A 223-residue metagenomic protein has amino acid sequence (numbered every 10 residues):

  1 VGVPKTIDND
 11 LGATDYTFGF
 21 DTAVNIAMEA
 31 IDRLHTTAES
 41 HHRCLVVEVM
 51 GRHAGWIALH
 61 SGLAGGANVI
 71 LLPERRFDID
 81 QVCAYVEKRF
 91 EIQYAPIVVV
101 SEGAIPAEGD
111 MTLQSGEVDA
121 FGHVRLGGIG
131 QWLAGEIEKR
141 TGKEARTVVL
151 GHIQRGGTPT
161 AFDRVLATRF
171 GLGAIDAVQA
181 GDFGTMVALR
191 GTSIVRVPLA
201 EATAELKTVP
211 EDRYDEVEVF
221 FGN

Functional and structural regions predicted by a protein language model:
V1, F20-K143: Accessory alpha-helical/coil subdomains and C-terminal extensions that flank or cap enzyme catalytic cores
V3, A145-Q154: Glycine- and acidic-rich phosphate- and metal-coordinating loops
A13-T22, T158-R164: Short beta-strand elements at the ligand-binding edges of bilobed clamshell
E48-H53, H152-I153, A188-V195: A glycine-rich phosphate-binding loop feature that marks nucleotide/adenosyl-phosphate handling sites
D110-L113, G157-V165, V197-A204: Short glycine/threonine-rich loop-to-helix capping motif typified by GTGT followed within a few residues by an Asp-Pro
S115-G127, I153-G171, I175-Q179, V217-V219: Catalytic, metal-anchored helix/loop core of enzyme active sites in primary metabolism
T185-N223: Phosphate-binding loop/pocket of nucleotide- and phosphate-handling active sites
